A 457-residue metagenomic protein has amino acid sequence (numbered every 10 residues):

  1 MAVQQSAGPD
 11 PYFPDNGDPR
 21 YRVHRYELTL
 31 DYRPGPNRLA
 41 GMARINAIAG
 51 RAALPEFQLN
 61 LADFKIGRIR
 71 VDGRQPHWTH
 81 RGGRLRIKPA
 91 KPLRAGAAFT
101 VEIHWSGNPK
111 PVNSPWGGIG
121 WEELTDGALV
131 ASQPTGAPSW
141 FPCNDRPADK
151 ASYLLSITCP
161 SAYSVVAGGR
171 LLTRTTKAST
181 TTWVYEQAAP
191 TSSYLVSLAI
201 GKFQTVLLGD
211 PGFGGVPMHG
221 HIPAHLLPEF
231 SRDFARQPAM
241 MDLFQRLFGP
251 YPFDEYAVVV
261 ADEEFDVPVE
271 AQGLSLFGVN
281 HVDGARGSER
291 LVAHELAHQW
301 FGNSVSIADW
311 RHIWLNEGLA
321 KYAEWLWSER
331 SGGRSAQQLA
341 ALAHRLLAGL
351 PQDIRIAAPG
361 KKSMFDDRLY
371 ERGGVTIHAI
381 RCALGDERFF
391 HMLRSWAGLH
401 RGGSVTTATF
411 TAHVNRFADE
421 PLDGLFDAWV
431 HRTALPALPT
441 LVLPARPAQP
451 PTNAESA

Functional and structural regions predicted by a protein language model:
M1-A40, E123-G127, P147, P444-A448 (+1 more regions): N-terminal, polar/Ser/Thr-rich
A2-V3, V130-T135, S156-C159, S164 (+7 more regions): Non-catalytic accessory/interaction domains
D15-D18, A95, H104-L154, G201 (+1 more regions): Glycine/proline-rich low-complexity spacer/linker segments in large multi-domain proteins
A40-K65, C143-D145, Y153-P160, A408: Surface-exposed beta-strand/loop patches in extracellular or lumenal glycoproteins
G41, C143-A293, Y322, A343: Hydrophobic helix-coil surface modules that form long, contiguous segments used for peptide/substrate interaction
F57, L61-E122, A178-T182: A surface-exposed beta-strand-loop module
L274-Q338: Zinc-dependent metallopeptidase catalytic helix centered on the HExxH motif and its immediate flanking segment
I313, E317-A383, H400, D427-L438 (+2 more regions): Acidic/His/Gly-enriched intrinsically disordered linker/tail segments that often contain short helix/coil "MoRF-like"
